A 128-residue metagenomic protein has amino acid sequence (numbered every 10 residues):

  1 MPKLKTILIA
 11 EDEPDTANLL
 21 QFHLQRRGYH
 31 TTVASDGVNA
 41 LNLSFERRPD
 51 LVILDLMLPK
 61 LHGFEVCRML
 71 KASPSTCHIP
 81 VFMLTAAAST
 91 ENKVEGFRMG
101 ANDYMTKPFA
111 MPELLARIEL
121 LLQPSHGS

Functional and structural regions predicted by a protein language model:
E11: Conserved acidic carboxylate
A17, P59, C77, S89 (+1 more regions): The feature encodes the CheY-like receiver
N18-R26: Charged docking surfaces used in two-component/phosphorelay signaling
V33-L51: Acidic, metal-coordinating helix/loop segments flanking the phosphotransfer/catalytic sites of two-component signaling
D55, T85: Active-site residues of response regulator receiver
F109-E119: C-terminal output helix
